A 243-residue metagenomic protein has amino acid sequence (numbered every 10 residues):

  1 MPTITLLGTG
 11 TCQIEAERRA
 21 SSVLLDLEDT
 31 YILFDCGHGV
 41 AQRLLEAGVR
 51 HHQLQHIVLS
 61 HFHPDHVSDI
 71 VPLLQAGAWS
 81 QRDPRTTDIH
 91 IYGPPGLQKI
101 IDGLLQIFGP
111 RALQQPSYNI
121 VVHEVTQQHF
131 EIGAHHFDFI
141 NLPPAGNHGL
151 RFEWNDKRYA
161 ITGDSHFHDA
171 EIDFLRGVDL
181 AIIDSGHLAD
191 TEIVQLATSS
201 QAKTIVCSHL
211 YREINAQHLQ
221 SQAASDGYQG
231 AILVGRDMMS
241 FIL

Functional and structural regions predicted by a protein language model:
M1-V49, V121-D173, D237-L243: Core dinuclear metal-dependent hydrolase active-site scaffold
S22-V23, V49-H52, L74-A76, F108-P110 (+3 more regions): Glycine-rich, phosphate-binding/catalytic loops in enzymes
L33-G37, Q55-H61, P94, A160-G163 (+3 more regions): Active-site neighborhood of phospho(di)ester-bond hydrolases with catalytic His/Asp-centered motifs
G39-H90: Active-site metal-binding motif and surrounding structural segment of the metallo-beta-lactamase
L44, I70-L73, I101-L104, E171 (+2 more regions): Hydrophobic packing residues within well-ordered alpha-helices of enzyme cores
V49-H52, T87, Y118, G133-H135 (+3 more regions): Structured loop/turn residues at beta-strand edges in well-structured enzyme cores
R85-G146, L233-M238: Metallo-beta-lactamase
H166-I242: Cap/insert and terminal regions of metallo-dependent hydrolase folds
